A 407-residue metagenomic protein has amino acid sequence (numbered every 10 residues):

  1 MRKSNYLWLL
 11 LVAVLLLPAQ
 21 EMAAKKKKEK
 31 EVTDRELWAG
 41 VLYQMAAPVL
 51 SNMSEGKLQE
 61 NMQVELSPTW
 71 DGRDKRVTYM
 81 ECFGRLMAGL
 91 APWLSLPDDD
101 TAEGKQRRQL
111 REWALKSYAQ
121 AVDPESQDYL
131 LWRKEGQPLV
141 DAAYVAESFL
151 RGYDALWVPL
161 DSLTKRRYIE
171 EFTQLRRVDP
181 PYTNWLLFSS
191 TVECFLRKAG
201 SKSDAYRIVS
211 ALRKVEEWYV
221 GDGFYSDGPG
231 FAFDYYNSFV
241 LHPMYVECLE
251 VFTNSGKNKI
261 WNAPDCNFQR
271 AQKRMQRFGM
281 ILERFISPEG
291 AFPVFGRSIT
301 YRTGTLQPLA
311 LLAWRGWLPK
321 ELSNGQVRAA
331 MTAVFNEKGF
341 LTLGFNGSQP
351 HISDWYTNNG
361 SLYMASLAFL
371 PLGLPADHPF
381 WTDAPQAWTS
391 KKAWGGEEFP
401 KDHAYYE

Functional and structural regions predicted by a protein language model:
M1-K27: Bacterial Sec-dependent N-terminal signal peptides
K25-C82, A88, P92, E112-A119: Low-complexity, Ser/Thr/Pro/Gly-enriched N-terminal "stalk/linker" regions
S51-D74, P124, A330-E407: CBM-like carbohydrate-recognition segments
Y79, L90-W93, R107-M275, F285-G316: Aromatic-lined, polymer-binding surfaces characteristic of secreted/periplasmic polysaccharide-degrading enzymes
D99-R108: Short coil/linker segments at helix-helix boundaries
C266, R270-D354, D383-E398: Non-catalytic carbohydrate-binding regions of carbohydrate-active enzymes
